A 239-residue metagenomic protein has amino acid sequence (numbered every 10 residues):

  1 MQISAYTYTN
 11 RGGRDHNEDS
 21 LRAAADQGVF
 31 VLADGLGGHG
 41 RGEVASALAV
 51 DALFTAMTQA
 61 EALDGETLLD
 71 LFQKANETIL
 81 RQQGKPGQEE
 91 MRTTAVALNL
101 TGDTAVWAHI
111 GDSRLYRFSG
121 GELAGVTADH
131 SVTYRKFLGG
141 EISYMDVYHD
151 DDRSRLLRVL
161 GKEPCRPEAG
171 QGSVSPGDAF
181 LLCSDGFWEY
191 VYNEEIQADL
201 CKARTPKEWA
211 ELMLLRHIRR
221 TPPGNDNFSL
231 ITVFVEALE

Functional and structural regions predicted by a protein language model:
M1-E239: PP2C/PPM-type serine/threonine phosphatase catalytic domain
